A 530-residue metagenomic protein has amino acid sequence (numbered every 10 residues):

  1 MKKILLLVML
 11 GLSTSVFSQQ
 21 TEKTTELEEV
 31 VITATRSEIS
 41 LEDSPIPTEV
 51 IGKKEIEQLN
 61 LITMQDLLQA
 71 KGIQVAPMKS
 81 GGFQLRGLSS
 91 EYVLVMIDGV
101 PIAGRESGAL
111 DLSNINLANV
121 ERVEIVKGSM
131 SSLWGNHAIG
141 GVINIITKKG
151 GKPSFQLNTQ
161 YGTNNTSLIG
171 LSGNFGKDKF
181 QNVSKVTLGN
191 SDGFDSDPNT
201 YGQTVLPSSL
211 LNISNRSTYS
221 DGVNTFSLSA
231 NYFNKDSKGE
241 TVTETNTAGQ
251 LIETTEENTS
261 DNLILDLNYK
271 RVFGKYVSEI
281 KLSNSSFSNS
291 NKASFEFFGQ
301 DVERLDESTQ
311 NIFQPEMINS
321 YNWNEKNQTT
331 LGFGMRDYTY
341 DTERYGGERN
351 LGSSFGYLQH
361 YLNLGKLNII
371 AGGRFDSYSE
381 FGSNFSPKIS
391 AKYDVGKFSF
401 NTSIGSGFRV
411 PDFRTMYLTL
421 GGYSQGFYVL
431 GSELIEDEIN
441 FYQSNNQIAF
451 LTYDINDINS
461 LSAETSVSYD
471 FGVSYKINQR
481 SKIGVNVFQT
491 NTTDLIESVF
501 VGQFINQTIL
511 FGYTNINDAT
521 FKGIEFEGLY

Functional and structural regions predicted by a protein language model:
E26-I56, S90-V93: N-terminal periplasmic "start-of-domain" segments of outer-membrane beta-barrel proteins
T48, Q65-P101, E121: Extracytoplasmic beta-strand/coil segments of soluble accessory domains associated with Gram-negative outer-membrane
L61-L67, G81-Q84, M96, D111-N116 (+3 more regions): N-terminal periplasmic accessory domains that precede and gate Gram-negative outer-membrane beta-barrel machines
V100-K127, N215: Short acidic/polar hinge/loop motifs at secondary-structure boundaries that mediate gating or recognition
K152, Q160, S172-N258, D494: Periplasmic-side early beta-strands and strand-to-turn transitions of outer-membrane beta-barrels
V183, S214, T218-S237, T255-F381 (+4 more regions): Face-selective signature of the C-terminal outer-membrane beta-barrel domain
S214, R304-I318, I458-S462, S468 (+2 more regions): Outer membrane beta-barrel strand-and-loop segments of large Gram-negative receptors, especially TonB-dependent
T243-T245, G346-G347, S379-N384, Y393-S468 (+1 more regions): Surface-exposed extracellular loop regions of Gram-negative outer-membrane beta-barrel proteins, predominantly
